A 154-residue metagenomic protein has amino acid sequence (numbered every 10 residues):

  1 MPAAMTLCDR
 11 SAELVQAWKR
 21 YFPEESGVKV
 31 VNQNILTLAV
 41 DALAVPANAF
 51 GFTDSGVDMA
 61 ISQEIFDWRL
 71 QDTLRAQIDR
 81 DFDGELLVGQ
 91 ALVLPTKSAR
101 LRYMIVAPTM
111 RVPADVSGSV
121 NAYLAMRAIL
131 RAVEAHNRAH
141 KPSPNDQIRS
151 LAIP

Functional and structural regions predicted by a protein language model:
M1-P154: Macrodomain-like recognition of ADP-ribose-binding/processing modules
